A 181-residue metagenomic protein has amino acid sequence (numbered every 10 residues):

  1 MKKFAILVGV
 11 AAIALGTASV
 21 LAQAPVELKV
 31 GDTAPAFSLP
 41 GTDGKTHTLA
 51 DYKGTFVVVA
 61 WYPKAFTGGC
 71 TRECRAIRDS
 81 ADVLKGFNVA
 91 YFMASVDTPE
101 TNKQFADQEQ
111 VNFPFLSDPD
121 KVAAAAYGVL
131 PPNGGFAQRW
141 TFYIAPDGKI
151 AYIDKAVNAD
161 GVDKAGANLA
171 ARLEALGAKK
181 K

Functional and structural regions predicted by a protein language model:
F4-I6, V10-A36: N-proximal helix/coil linker or "cap" segments that precede and/or mark the start of modular domains
L28, F37-V57: A short beta-strand-turn-helix
A34-P35, F56, Q138-W140: Short loop/turn microsegments at loop-to-beta-strand junctions
A50-T71: Short active-site neighborhood of thiol/selenol oxidoreductases, capturing the structured segment around
F66, T71-V111, K121-A123: Structural microenvironment flanking redox-active thiols in thiol-disulfide oxidoreductases
N112-F113, P131-F142: Structural micro-motif
A137-K181: Thiol-/selenol-based redox modules, centered on thioredoxin-like and closely related oxidoreductase domains
